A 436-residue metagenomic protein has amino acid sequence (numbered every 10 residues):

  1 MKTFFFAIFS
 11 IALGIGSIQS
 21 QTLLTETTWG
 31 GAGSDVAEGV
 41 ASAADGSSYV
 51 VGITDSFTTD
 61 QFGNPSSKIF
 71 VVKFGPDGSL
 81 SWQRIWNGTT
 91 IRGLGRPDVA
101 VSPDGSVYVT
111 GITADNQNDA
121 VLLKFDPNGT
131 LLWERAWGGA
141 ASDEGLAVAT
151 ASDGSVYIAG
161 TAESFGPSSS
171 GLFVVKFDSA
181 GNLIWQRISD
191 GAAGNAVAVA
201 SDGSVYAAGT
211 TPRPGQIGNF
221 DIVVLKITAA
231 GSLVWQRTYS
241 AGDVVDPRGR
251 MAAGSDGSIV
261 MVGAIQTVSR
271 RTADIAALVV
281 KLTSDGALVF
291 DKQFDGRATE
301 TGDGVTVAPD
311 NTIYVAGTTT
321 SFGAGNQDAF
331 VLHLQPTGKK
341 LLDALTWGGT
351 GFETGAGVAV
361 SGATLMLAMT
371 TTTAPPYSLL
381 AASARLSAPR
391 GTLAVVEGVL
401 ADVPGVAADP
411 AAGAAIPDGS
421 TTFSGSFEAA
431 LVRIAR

Functional and structural regions predicted by a protein language model:
M1-F4: Positively charged n-region of N-terminal signal peptides that target proteins for export
F6-G14: Bacterial N-terminal signal peptides
Q19-R436: A sequence-level/structural motif corresponding to short, flexible coil/turn segments enriched in small polar residues
